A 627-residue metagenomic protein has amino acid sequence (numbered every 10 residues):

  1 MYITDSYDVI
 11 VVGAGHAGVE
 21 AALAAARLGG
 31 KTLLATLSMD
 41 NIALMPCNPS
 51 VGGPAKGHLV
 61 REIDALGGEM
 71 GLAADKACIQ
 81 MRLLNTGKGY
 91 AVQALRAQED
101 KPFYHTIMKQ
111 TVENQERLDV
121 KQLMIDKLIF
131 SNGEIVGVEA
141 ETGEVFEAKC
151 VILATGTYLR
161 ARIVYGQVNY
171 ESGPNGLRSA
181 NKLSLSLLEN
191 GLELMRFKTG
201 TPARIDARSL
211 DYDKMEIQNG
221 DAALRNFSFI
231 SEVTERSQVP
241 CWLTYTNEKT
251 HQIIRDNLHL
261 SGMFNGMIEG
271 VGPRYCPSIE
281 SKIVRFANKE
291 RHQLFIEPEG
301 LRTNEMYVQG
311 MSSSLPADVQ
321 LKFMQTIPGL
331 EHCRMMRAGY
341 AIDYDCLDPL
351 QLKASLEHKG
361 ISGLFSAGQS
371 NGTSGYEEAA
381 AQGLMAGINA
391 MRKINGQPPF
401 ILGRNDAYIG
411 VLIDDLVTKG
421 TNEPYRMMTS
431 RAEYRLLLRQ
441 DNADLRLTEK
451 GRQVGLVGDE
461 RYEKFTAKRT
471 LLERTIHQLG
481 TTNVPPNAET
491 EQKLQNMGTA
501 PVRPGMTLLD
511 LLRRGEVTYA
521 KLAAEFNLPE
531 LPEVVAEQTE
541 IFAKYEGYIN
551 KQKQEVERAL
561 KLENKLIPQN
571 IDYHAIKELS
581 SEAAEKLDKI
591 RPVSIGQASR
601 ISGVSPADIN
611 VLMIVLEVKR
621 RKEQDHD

Functional and structural regions predicted by a protein language model:
I3-A17: Beta1/beta-strand and adjacent pyrophosphate-binding region of the FAD-binding site in flavoprotein oxidoreductases
S6, L23-S131, T142, A154-E171 (+4 more regions): Conserved N-terminal/central alpha/beta ligand/cofactor-binding core
V12, V145-G156: Short hydrophobic core segments
S38-D40, L83, L185-L321, T418-E491 (+2 more regions): An anion/pyrophosphate-binding glycine-rich loop and adjacent beta-alpha core in soluble alpha-beta enzymes
Y307-T373, I401-D414, P532-K586, R591: A glycine-rich dinucleotide-binding beta-alpha-beta segment and adjacent secondary-structure elements that constitute
Q369-E377, E433-R435: Glycine-rich phosphate/pyrophosphate-binding beta-alpha loops
A379-F400: Internal hydrophobic alpha-helix adjacent to the cofactor/substrate pocket in enzyme cavities
R431, T448-N610, I614-D627: Extended, charge-enriched "interface" segments that sit outside catalytic cores
